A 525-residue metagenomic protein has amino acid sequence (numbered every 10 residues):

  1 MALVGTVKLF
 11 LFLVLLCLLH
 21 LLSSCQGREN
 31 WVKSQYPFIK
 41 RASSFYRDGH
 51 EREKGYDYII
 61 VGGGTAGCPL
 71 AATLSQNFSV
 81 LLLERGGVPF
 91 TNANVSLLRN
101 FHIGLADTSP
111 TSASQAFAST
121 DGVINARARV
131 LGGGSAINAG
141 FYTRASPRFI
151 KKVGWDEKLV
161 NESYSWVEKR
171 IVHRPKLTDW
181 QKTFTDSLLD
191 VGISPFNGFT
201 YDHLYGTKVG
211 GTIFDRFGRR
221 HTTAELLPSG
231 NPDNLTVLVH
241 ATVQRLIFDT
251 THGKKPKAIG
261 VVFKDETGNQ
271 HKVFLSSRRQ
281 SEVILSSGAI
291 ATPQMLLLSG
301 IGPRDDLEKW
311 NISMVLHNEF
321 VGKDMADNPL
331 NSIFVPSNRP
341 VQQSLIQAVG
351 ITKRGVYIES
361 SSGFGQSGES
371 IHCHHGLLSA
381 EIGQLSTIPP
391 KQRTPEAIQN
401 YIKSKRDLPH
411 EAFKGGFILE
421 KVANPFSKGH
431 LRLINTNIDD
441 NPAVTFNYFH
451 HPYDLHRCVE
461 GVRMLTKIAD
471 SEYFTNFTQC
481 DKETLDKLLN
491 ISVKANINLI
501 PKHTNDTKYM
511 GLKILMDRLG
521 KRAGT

Functional and structural regions predicted by a protein language model:
V7-S24: Cleavable N-terminal signal peptides of Sec/SRP-targeted secreted and luminal proteins
R28-Q35, A136, F149, G154-K264 (+2 more regions): Conserved redox-cofactor binding core of oxidoreductases
R28-V153, K158, S313-F320, A326-F334 (+1 more regions): N-terminal glycine-rich phosphate/pyrophosphate-binding loop and immediately adjacent elements
A71-S75, P147, N161-E168, T185 (+6 more regions): Non-transmembrane alpha-helical segments in soluble domains of secreted/periplasmic/extracellular proteins
V80-L81, G86-T91, D156, L246-Q347: Glycine-rich loop(s) and the adjacent beta-strand/alpha-helix scaffold that form part
N100-D190, P232, I418, V422-D439 (+1 more regions): Redox-cofactor-proximal catalytic regions of oxidoreductases
N234, P293-N424, N435, P452-Q479 (+1 more regions): Mid-to-C-terminal "cap/lid" subdomains and adjacent gly/pro-rich loops that border and regulate access to redox
